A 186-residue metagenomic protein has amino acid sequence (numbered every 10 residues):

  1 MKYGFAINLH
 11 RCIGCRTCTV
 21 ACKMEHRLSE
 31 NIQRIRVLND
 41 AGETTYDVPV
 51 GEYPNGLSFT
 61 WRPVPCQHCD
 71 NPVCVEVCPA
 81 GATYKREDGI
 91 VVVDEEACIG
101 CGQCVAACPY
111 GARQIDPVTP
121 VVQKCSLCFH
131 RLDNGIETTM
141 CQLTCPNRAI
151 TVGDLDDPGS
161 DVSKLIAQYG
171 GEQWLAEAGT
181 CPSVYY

Functional and structural regions predicted by a protein language model:
M1-Y186: Non-ligating segments of multi-cofactor redox enzymes
